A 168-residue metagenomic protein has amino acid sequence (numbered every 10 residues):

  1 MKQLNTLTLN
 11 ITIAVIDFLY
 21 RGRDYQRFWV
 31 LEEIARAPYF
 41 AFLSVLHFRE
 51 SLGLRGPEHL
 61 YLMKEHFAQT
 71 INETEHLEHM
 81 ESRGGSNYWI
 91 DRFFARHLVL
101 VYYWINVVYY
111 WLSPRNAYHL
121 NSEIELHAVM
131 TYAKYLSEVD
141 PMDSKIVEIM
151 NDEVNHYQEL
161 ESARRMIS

Functional and structural regions predicted by a protein language model:
M1-S168: Non-heme di-metal
